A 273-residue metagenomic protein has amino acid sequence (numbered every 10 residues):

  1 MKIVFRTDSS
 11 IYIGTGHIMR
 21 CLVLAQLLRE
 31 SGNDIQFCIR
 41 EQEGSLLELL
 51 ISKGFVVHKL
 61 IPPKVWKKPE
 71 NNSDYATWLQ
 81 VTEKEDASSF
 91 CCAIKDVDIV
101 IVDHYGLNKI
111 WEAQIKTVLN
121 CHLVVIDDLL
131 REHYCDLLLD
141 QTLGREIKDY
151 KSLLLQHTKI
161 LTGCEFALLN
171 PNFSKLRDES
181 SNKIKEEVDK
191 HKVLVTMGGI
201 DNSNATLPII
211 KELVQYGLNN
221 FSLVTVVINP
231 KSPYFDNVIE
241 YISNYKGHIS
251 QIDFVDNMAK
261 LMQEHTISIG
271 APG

Functional and structural regions predicted by a protein language model:
M1-G14: Nucleotide-activated donor-dependent transferases that construct or modify glycoconjugates
T15, L22-A25, V255-G273: A donor-sugar binding/catalytic signature common to diverse glycosyltransferases and related nucleotide-sugar
H17-R29, L207-V214: Histidine-anchored nucleotide/phosphate-binding helix
S31-S88: Conserved nucleotide-sugar phosphate-binding/catalytic loop shared by glycosyltransferases and other
C91-G106: Short N-terminal targeting/anchoring amphipathic segment
G106-L154: Conserved nucleotide-sugar donor-interacting segment of glycosyltransferase catalytic cores, predominantly GT-B
Y134-N204, K231-F235: A nucleotide-sugar donor-handling region in carbohydrate enzymes
D178-T266: Donor-nucleotide binding loops and adjacent catalytic segments primarily of GT-B fold Leloir glycosyltransferases
